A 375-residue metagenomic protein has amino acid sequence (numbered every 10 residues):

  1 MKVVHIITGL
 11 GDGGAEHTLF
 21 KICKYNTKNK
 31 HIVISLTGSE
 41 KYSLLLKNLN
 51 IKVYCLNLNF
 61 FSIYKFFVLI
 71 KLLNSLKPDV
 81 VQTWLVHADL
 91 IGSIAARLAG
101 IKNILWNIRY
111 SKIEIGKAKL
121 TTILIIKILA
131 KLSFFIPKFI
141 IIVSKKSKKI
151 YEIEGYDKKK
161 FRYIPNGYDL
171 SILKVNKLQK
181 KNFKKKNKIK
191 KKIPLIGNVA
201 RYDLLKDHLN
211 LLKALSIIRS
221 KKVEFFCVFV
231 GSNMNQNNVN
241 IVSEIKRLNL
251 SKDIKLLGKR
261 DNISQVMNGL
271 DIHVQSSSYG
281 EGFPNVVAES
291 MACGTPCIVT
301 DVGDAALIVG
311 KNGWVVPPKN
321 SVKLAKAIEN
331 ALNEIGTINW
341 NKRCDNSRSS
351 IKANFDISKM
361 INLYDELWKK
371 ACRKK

Functional and structural regions predicted by a protein language model:
H5-F61, S147-I150, Y163, N235-Q236: N-terminal strand-loop element at the rim of the active site of nucleotide-sugar-dependent glycosyltransferases
G13-K24, P194, N198-S220, V239-N240 (+1 more regions): A conserved mid-protein helix/loop that constitutes part of the nucleotide-sugar donor-binding site
S35, P296-V299: Short hydrophobic beta-strand element within catalytic cores of glycosyltransferases and related nucleotide-activated
T83-I91, I108: Short His-centered aromatic/hydrophobic patch
F135-R162, Y168-I172: A short, active-site helix/loop in glycosyltransferases that binds the activated sugar's phosphate group
N235-V239, L250-R260, V266, W314-V315: Active-site donor-binding acidic/aromatic loop of nucleotide-activated sugar and phosphosugar transferases involved
N268-G282, T295-P296: Acidic donor-binding loop of glycosyltransferase active sites
W314-V322, A331-G336: Conserved acidic donor-binding segment of nucleotide-sugar-dependent glycosyltransferases
